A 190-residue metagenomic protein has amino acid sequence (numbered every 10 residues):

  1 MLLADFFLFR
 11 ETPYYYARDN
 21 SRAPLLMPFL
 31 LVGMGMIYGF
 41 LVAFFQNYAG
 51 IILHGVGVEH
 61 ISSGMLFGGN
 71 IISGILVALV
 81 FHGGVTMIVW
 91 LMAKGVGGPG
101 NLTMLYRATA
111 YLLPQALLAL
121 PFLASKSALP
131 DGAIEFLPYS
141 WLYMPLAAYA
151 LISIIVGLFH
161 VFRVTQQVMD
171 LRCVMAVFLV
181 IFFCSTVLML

Functional and structural regions predicted by a protein language model:
M1-I61: N-terminal juxtamembrane cytosolic/stromal segments of multi-pass membrane proteins
L2-A17, I75, I88, M92 (+2 more regions): Hydrophobic alpha-helical segments of integral membrane proteins, encompassing both true transmembrane helices
G39-A43, H82, T86, W90 (+1 more regions): Transmembrane alpha-helical segments of multi-pass membrane transport proteins and ion-pumping complexes
Y48-I52, G83-P99: Membrane-helix interface/capping segments
A49-M65, S127-L142: Membrane-interfacial helix-loop-helix connectors in multipass membrane proteins
I61-F81: Interfacial helix-start motif at the membrane-water boundary
I75, L79-G83, Y149-V156: Residue-level signal for the membrane-embedded core of alpha-helical transmembrane segments, especially mid-helix
V89-W90, V96-L190: Hydrophobic alpha-helical transmembrane segments and adjacent short intramembrane/lumenal linkers of inner/organellar
